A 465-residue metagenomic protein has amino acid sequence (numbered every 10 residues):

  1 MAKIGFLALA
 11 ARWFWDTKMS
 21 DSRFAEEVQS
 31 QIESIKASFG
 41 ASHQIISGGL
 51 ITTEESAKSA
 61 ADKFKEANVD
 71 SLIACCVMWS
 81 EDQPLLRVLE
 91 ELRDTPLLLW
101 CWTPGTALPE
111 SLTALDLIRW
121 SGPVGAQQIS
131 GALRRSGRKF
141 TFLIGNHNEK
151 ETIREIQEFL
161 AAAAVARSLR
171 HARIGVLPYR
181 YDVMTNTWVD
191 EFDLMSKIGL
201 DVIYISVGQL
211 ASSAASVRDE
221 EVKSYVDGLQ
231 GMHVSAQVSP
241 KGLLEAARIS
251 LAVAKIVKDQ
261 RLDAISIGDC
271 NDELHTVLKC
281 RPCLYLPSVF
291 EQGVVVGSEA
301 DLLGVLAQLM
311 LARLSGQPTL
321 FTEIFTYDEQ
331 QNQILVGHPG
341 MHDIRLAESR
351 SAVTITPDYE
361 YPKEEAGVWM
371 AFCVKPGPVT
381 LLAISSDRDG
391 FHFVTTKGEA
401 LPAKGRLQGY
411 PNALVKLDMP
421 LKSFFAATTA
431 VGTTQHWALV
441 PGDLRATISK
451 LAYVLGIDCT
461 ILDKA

Functional and structural regions predicted by a protein language model:
M1-I51, T185-V234: N-terminal glycine-rich anion-binding loop in soluble enzyme alpha/beta folds
L50-D62, T152: Structural motif
A57-V69, L86-L89, S250-D259: Short, well-structured alpha-helical segments in soluble
V69-M78, L98-W100, L262-G268: Periplasmic-binding protein-like
M78-D94, L274-L286, D418: Short Gly/Thr/Asp-enriched flexible loops that form oxyanion-binding sites at enzyme active sites
L108, A114-Q317: Conserved, well-structured core segments that form the ligand-binding/active-site neighborhood of functional domains
F290-R406: C-terminal catalytic subdomain
K363-A465: Extended hydrophobic packing segments that form well-structured cores
